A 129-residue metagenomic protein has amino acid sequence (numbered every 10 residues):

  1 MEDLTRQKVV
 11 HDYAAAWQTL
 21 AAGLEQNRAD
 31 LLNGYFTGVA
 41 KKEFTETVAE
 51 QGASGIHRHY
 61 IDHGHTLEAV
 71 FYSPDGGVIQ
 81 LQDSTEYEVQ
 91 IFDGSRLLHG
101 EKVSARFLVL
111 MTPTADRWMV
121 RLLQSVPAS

Functional and structural regions predicted by a protein language model:
M1-D62: Core segments of small alpha/beta cavity-forming domains
Y13, D62-H65, D83-E88: Polar/charged side chains located within well-ordered beta-strands of beta-rich proteins
K42, V70, D83-S84: Functionally engaged cysteine thiol sites
H63-T66, A105-F107: Short beta-strand or tight-loop elements that sit immediately N-terminal to catalytic metal-binding acidic residues
H65-P74: Short amphipathic beta-strand and strand-loop transition segments with alternating hydrophobic
P74-S129: Exposed beta-sheet edge and beta->alpha loop/turn motif
